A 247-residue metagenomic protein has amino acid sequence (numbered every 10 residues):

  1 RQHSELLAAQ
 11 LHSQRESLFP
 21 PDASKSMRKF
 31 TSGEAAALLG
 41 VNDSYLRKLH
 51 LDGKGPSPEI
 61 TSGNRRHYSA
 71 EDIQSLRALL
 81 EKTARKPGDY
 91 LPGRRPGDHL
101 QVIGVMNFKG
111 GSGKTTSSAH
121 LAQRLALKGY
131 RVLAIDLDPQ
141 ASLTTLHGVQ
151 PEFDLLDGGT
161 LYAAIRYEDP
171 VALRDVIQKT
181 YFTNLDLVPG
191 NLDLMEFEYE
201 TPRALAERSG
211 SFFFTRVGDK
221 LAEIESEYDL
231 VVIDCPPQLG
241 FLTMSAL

Functional and structural regions predicted by a protein language model:
R1-E34, L38, K48, G55-L247: P-loop NTP-binding core
Y45: Residues in the helix-turn-helix
